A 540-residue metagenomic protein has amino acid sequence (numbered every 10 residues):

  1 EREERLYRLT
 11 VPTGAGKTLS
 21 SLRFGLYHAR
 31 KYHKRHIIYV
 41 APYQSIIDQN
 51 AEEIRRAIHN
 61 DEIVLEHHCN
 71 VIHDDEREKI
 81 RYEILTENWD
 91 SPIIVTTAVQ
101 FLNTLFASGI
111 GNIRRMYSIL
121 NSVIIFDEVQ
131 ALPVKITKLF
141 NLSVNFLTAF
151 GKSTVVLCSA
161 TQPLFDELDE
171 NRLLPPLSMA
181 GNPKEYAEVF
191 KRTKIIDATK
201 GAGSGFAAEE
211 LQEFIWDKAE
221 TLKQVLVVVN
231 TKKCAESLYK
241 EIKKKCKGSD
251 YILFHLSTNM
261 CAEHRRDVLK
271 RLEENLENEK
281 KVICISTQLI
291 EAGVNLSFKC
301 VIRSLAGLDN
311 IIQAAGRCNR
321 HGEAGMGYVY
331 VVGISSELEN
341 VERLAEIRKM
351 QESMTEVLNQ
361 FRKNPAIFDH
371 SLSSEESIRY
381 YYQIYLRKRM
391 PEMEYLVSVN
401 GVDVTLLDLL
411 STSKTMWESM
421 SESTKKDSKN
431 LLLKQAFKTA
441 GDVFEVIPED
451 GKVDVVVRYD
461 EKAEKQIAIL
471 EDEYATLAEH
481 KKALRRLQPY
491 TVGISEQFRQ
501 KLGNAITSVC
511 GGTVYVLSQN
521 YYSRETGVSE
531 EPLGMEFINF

Functional and structural regions predicted by a protein language model:
E3-G25: Walker A/P-loop
K34-A57, V71, L164: Conserved Walker A/P-loop ATP-binding site and its immediately adjacent core in helicase/helicase-like ATPase domains
N60-F106: Inter-Walker segment of RecA-like/P-loop motor cores
L65-R77, N230-K233, L253-L269, I285-E291: Conserved helicase motor
V99-F101, N112-L147: SF2 helicase catalytic motif II
T104, V282-F298, Q313-H321: SF2 helicase motor core recognition
T148, E209-W216, E220-Q224, V228 (+6 more regions): C-terminal helicase lobe and adjacent C-terminal extensions/tails of nucleic-acid helicase motors
A160-K218: Interdomain hinge/linker at the junction between the two RecA-like core domains of SF2 helicases
